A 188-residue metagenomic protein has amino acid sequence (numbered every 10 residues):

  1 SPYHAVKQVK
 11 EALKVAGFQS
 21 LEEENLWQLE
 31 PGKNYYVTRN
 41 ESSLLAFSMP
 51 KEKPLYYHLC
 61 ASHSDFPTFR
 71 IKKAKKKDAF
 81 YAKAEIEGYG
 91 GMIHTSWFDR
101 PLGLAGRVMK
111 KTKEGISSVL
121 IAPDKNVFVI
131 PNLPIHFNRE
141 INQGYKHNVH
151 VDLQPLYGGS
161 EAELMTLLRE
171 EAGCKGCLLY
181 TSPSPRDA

Functional and structural regions predicted by a protein language model:
S1-H4, H150: N-terminal capping segment at the start of a domain
V6-K10, F18-E24: N-terminal alpha-helical transmembrane segments of multi-pass membrane transport and channel/translocase proteins
S20-I71: Acidic/His- and Gly-rich active-site-bordering loop/insert found across diverse amide/peptide-bond hydrolases
L21-E23, C174-L179: Flexible, glycine/charged-enriched surface loops at secondary-structure junctions
Y56-R139: A generic, well-ordered mixed alpha/beta core segment in the N-terminal half of proteins
N132-G158, S182: Residues forming anionic-ligand binding surfaces in small-molecule and nucleic-acid pockets of primarily soluble enzymes
E163-G173, S182: Active-site pocket-lining segments that scaffold enzyme catalytic pockets across diverse folds
Y180-A188: Single conserved hydrophobic/aromatic residue that forms the stacking wall/gate of nucleotide- or nucleobase-binding
